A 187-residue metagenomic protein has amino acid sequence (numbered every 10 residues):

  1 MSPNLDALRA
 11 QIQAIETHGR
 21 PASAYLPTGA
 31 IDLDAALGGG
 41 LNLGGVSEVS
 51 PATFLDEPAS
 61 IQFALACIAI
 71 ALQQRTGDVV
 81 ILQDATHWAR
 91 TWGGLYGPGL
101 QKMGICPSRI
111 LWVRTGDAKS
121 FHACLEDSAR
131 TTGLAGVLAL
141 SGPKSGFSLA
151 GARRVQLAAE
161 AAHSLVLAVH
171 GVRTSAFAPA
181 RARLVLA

Functional and structural regions predicted by a protein language model:
M1-I81, M103-S108: Detector for small/aliphatic-rich hydrophobic stretches
L55, A85-A89, A118, K144-S145 (+1 more regions): Conserved nucleotide-binding/hydrolysis micro-motifs of P-loop NTPases
G77-A135, L140: Conserved inter-motif catalytic segment of the P-loop NTP-binding fold
I105-S108, L134, A162-L165, P179-A182: Short glycine-/polar-rich loops that comprise or flank the Walker A/P-loop and associated switch/sensor motifs
S120-F121, F147-R153: Active-site glycine-rich loop that binds ribose-phosphate moieties when present
C124-G133, R153, A158-E160, V169: Internal, well-folded beta-alpha domain core
V166-A187: Phosphate-binding/switch region of NTP-binding enzymes
